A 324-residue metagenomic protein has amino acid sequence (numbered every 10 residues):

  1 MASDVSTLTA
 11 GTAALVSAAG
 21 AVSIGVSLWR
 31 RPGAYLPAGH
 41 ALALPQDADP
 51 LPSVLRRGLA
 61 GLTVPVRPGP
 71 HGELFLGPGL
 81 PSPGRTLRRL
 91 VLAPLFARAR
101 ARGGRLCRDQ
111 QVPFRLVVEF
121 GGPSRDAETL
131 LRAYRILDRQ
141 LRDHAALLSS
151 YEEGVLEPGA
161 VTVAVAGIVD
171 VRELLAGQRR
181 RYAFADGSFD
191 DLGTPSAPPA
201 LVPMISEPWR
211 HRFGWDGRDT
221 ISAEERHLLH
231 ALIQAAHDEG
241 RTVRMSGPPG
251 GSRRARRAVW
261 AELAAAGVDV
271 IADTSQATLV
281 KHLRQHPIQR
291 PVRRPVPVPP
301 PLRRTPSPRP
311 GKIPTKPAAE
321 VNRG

Functional and structural regions predicted by a protein language model:
A2-G324: Phosphate-group recognition and catalysis centered on beta-loop-alpha active-site segments
